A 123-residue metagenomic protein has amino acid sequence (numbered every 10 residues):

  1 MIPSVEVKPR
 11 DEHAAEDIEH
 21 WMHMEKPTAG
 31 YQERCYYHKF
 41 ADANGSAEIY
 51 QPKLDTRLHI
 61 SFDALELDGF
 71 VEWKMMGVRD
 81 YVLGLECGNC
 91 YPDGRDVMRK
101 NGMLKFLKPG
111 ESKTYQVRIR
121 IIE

Functional and structural regions predicted by a protein language model:
M1-H59: Active-site/ligand-binding surface loops and adjacent short beta/alpha elements that line catalytic pockets across
E48-E123: Active-site pocket scaffolds in enzymes
